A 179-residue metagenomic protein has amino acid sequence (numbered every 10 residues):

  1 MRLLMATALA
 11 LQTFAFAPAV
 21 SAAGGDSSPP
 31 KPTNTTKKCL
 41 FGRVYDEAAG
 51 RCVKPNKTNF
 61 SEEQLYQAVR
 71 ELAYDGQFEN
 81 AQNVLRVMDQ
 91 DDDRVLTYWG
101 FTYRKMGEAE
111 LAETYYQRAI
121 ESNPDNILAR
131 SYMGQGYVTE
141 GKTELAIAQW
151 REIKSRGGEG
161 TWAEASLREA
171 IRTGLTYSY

Functional and structural regions predicted by a protein language model:
R2, A19-Q67: Long, contiguous interaction/recruitment modules in multidomain scaffold/adaptor proteins
T58-R94, Y98-Y103: Alpha-helical segment of the N-proximal tetratricopeptide repeat
V95, A129, A163-E164: TPR alpha-solenoid repeat register
Y98, Y132, S166-A170: Canonical tetratricopeptide repeat
I147-Y179: Terminal, low-structured helical/coil segments at or just beyond the last alpha-helical repeat
